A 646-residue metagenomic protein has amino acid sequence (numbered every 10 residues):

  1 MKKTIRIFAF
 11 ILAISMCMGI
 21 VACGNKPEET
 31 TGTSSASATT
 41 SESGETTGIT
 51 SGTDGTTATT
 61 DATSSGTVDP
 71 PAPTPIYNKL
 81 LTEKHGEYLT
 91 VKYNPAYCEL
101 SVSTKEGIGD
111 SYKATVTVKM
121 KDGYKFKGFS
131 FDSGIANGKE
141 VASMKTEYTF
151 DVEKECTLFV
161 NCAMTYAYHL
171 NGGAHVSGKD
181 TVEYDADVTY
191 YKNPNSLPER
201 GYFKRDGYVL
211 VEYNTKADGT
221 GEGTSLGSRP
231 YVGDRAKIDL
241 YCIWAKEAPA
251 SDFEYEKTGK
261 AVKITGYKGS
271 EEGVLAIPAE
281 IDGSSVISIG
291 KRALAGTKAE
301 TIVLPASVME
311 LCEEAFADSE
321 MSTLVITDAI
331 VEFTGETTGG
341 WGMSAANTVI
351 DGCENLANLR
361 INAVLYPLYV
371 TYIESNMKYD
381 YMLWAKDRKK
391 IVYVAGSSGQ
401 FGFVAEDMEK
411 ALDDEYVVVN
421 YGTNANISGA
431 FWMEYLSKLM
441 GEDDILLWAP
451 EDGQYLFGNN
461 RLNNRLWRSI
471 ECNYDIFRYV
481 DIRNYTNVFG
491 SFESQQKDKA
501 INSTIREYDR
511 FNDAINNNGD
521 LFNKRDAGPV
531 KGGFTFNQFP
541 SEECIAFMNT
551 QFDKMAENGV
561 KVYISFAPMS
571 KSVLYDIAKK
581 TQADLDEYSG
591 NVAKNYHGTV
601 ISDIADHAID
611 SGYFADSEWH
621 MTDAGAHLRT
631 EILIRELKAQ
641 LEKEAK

Functional and structural regions predicted by a protein language model:
I7, D252-K260, S270-I287, T297-E310 (+2 more regions): Structural signature of tandem-repeat unit edges
G19-A22: C-terminal motif of bacterial Sec signal peptides marking the signal peptidase cleavage site
G24-K26: Bacterial signal peptide processing site
G66-E247, G335: Secondary-structure capping and domain/repeat boundary segments
D69, R360-L412, E434: Membrane/wall-proximal cationic-aromatic binding patches
K390-N473: Membrane-embedded segments
N459-V560: Secreted/periplasmic serine-hydrolase-like ester/acetyl group-modifying domain
A615-K646: Histidine-centered active-site loop/cap adjacent to the catalytic His in serine esterases/O-acetyl transfer systems
